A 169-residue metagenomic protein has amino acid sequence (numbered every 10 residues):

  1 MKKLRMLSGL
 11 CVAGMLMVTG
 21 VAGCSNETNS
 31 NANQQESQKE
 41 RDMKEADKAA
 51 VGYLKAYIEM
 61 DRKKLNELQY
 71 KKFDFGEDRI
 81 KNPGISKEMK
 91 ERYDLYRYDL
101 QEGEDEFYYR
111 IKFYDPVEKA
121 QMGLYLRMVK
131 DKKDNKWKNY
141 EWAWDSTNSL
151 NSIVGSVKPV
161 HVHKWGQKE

Functional and structural regions predicted by a protein language model:
M1-C11: Bacterial N-terminal signal peptides that target proteins for export
T19-G23: C-terminal motif of bacterial Sec signal peptides marking the signal peptidase cleavage site
C24-K55: Short, low-complexity N-terminal intrinsically disordered segments enriched in polar/charged residues
E40-R41, I58-E59, L100: N-proximal accessory regions
K48, R62-R110, V117-M122: Short solvent-exposed beta->alpha transition segments
Y53-L65: Short helix-adjacent coil turns
Q101-E169: Exposed beta-sheet edge and beta->alpha loop/turn motif
